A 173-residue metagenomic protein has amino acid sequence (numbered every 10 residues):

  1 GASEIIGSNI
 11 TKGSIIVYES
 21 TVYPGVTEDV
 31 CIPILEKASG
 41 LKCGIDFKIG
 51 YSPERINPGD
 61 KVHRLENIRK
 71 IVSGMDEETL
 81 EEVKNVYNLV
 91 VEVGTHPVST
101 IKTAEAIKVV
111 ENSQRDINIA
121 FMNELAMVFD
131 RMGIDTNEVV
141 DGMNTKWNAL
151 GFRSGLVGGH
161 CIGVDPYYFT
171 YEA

Functional and structural regions predicted by a protein language model:
G1-R55: Rossmann-like NAD(P)(H) cofactor-binding subdomain of soluble oxidoreductases
V17, E28, K70, G155-V157: Conserved N-terminal glycine-rich FAD pyrophosphate-binding loop of Rossmann-like flavoproteins
E19-Y23, S113, V128-F129, V157-G158: Conserved short loop/turn motifs at secondary-structure junctions
V26-T27, D60, T79, C161: Secondary-structure boundary/capping motif
P33-A149, E172: Internal alpha-helical scaffold of NAD(P)-dependent oxidoreductase catalytic cores
G151-P166: Conserved phosphate/anionic-ligand binding catalytic regions in large, soluble enzymes, centered on
D165-A173: ATP-dependent carboxylate/acyl-activation modules
